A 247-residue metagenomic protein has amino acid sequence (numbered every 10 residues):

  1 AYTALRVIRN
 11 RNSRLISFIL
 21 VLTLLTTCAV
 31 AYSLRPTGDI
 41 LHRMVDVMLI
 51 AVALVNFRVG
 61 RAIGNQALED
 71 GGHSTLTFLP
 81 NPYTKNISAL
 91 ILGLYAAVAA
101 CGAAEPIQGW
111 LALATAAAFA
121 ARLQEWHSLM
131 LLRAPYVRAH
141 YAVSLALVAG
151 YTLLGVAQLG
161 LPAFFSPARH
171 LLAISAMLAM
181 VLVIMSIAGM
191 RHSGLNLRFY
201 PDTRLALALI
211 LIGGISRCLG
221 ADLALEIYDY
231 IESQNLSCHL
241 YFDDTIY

Functional and structural regions predicted by a protein language model:
A1-Y247: Hydrophobic alpha-helical transmembrane segments of multi-pass integral membrane proteins
